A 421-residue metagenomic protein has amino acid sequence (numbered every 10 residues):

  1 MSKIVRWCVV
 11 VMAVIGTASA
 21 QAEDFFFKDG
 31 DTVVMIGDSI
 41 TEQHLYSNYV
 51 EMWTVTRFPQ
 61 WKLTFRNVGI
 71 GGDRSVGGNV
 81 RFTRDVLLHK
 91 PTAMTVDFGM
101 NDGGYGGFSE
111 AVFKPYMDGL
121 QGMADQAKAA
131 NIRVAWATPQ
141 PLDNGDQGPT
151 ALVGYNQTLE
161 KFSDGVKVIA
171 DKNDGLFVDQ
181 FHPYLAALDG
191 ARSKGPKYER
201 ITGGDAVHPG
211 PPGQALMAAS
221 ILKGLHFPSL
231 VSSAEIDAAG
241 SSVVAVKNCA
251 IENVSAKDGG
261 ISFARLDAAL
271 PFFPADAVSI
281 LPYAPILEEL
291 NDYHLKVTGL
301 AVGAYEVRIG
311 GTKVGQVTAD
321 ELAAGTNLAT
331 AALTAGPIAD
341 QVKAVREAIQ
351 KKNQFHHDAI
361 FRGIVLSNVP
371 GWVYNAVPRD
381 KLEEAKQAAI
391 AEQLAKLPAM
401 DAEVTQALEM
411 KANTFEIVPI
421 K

Functional and structural regions predicted by a protein language model:
M1-R6: Positively charged n-region of N-terminal signal peptides that target proteins for export
W7-G16: Bacterial N-terminal signal peptides
A20-A22: Boundary at the C-terminal end of the N-terminal hydrophobic targeting segment
F26-F27, N48-R66, D73-K421: Alpha-helical cap/lid subdomain in secreted, periplasmic, or secretory-pathway luminal O-acyl-processing enzymes
D31-L45, G71-R74: Catalytic nucleophile-elbow at a beta strand-turn-alpha helix junction centered on a G-D-S/GDSL motif, marking
